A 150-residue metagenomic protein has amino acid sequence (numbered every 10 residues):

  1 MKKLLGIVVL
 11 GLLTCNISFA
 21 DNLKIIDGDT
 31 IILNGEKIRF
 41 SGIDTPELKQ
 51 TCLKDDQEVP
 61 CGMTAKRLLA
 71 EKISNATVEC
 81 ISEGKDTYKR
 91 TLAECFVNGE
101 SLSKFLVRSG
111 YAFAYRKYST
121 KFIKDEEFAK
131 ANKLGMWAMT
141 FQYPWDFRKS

Functional and structural regions predicted by a protein language model:
K2-G11, C15-S150: Small beta-barrel nucleic-acid-binding modules, primarily SNase/OB-fold domains and secondarily Tudor-like barrels
